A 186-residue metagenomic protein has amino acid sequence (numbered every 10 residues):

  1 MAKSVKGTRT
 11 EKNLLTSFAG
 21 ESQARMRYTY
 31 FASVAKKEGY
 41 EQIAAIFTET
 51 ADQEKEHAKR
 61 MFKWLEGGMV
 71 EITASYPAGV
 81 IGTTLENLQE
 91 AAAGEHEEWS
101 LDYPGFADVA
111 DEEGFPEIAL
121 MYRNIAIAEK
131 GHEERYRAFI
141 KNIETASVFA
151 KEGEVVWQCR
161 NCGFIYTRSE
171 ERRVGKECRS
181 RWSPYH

Functional and structural regions predicted by a protein language model:
M1-R173: Non-heme di-metal
K176-H186: Positively charged, low-complexity/disordered segments
